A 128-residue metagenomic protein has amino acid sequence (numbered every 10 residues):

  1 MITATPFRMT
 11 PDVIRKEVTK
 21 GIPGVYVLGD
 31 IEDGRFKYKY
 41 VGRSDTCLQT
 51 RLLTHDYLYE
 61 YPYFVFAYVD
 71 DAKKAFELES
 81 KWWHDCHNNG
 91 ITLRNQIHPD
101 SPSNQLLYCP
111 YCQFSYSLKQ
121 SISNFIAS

Functional and structural regions predicted by a protein language model:
M1-Y38, R43-S128: Boundary/linker segments flanking structured domains
